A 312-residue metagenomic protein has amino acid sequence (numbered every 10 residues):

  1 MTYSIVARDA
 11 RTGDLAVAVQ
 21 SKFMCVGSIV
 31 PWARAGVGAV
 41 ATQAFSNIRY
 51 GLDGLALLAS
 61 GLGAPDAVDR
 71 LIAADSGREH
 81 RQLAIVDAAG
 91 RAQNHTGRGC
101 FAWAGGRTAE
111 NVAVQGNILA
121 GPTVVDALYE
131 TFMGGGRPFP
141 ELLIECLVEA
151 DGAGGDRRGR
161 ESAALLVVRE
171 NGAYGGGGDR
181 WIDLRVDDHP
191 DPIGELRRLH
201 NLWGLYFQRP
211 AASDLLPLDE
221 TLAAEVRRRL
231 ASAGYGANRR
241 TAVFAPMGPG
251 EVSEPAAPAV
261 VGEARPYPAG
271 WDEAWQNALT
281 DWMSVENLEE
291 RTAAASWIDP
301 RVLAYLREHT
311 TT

Functional and structural regions predicted by a protein language model:
M1, T311-T312: Short, low-complexity, intrinsically disordered N-terminal peptides in bacterial proteins
M1-E220: N-terminal nucleophile
D214-T311: Short acidic, glycine/serine/threonine-rich helix-capping segments at coil-helix boundaries
